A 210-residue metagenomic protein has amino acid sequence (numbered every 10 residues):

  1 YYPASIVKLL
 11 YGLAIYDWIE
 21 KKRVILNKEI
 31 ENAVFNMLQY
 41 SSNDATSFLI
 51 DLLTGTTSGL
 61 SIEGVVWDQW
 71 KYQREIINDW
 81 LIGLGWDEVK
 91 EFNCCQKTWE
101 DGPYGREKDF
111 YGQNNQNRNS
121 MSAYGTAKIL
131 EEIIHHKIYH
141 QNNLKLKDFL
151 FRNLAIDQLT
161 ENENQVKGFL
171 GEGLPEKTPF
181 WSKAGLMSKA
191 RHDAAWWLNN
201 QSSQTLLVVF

Functional and structural regions predicted by a protein language model:
Y1-V24, M37, L207: Active-site SXXK
L9-Y11, N117-F151, R191-F210: Active-site-proximal alpha-helical segments within enzyme catalytic domains
A14-K22, L52, I129-H136: Active-site catalytic microenvironments for nucleophilic, acid-base chemistry
D17-F35, T46, H140-N143: Short, well-structured active-site flanking segments
E29-A127, E132, F149: Active-site-adjacent helix/loop patches that line small-molecule binding or acyl-intermediate pockets
G125-A184: Conserved active-site loop region of the serine DD-peptidase/beta-lactamase
N164-F210: Short, Gly/Ser/Thr-enriched beta-strand-loop segments that form substrate-interacting elements of hydrolase/peptidase
